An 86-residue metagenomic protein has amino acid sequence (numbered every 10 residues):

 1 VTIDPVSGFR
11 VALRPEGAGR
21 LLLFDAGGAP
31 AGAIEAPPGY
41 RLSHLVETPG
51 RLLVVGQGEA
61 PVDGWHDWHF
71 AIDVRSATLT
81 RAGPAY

Functional and structural regions predicted by a protein language model:
V1-E16, G50-D63: Short beta-strand elements that form the blades of beta-propeller/WD-repeat-like and other beta-sheet-rich scaffold
V1-V6, A36-T48, P84-Y86: Repeated scaffold domains used in trafficking and secretory/extracellular systems, primarily beta-propellers
D4, F24, I72-D73: Hydrophobic alpha-helical segments, especially N-terminal targeting/anchoring helices
G19-L21, D67: Repetitive beta-architecture junctions, highlighting loop-to-beta-strand starts across blade-like repeats
L22-L23, G27-P38, T80-G83: Aromatic (tryptophan-biased) beta-strands that constitute blades/sheets of beta-rich domains
G58-Y86: Short, compact, well-ordered microdomains
